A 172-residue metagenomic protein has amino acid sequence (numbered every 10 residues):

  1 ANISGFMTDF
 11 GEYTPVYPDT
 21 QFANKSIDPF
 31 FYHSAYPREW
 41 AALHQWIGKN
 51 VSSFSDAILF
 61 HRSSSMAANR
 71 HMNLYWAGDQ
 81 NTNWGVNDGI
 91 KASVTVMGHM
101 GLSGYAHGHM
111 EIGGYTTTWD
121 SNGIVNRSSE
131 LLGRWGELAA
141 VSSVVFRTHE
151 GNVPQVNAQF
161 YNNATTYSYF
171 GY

Functional and structural regions predicted by a protein language model:
A1-Y172: Catalytic-domain carbohydrate-binding cleft regions of carbohydrate-active enzymes
